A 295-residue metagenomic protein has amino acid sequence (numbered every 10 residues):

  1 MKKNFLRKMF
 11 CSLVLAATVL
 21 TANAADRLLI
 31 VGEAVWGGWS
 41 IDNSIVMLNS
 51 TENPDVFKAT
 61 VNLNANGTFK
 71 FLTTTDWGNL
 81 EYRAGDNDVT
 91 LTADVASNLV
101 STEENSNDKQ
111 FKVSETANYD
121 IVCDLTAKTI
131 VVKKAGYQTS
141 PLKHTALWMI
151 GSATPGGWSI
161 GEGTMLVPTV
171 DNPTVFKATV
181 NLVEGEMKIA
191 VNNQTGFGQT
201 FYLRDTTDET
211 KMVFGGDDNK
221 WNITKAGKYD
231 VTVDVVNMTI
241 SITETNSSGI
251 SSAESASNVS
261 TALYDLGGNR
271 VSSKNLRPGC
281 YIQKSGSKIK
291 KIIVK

Functional and structural regions predicted by a protein language model:
K2-L13: Bacterial N-terminal signal peptides that target proteins for export
L13-A22: Hydrophobic h-region of N-terminal signal peptides that target proteins for export in Gram-negative bacteria
A25-A65, T74-S97, S140-E184, N192-D217: Aromatic-rich carbohydrate-binding modules that target alpha-glucans
A65-G67, E115-A117, V183-G185, K225-G227 (+1 more regions): A glycine-anchored, Pro-Gly-centered beta-turn/N-cap motif
F69-F71, I189, G279-S285: Short, aromatic- and glycine-rich surface loops/edge beta-strands on solvent-exposed regions
Y119-I121, Y229-T232, P278-S287: Append "Rare intracellular matches occur via the same short Y/T/C beta-strand/loop motifs
L125-S140, D230-G249: A recurrent domain-boundary module in secreted/ectodomain proteins
S247-K295: C-terminal outer-membrane/trafficking sorting elements
